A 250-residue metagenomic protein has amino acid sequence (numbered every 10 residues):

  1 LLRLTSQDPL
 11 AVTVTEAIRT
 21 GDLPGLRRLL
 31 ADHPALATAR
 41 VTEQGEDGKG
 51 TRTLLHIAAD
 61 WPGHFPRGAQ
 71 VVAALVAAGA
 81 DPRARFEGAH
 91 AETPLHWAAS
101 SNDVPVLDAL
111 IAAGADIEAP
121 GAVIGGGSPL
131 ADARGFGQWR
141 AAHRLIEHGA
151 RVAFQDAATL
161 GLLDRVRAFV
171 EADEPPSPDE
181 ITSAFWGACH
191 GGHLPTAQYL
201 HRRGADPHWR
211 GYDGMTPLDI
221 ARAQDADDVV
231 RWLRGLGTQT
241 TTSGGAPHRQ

Functional and structural regions predicted by a protein language model:
L1-Q7, L145-A150: TPR-adjacent "capping" and linker segments in tetratricopeptide-repeat scaffold/adaptor proteins
L1-T5, W139, A246-Q250: Basic/polar N-terminal segments that are highly enriched at the extreme N-terminus, encompassing both cleavable
Q7-V14, A39-P62, A84-W97, P120-D132 (+4 more regions): Ankyrin-repeat boundary/"N-cap" motif
A11, A17-R27, A31-T38, H148-Y199 (+2 more regions): Alpha-helical protein-protein interaction modules
E16-G21, K49, I57-G68, W97-D103 (+4 more regions): Ankyrin repeat A-helix N-terminal signature
G25, R67-V71, P105-V106, R140-A141 (+3 more regions): Conserved ankyrin/ankyrin-like repeat signature
R28-L36, V71-P82, D108-I117, R144-A150 (+3 more regions): Ankyrin repeat domain, specifically the short helix-to-loop turn at the C-terminus of the second helix of each repeat
G127-G149, D213-P247: Leucine-rich solenoid repeat scaffolds
